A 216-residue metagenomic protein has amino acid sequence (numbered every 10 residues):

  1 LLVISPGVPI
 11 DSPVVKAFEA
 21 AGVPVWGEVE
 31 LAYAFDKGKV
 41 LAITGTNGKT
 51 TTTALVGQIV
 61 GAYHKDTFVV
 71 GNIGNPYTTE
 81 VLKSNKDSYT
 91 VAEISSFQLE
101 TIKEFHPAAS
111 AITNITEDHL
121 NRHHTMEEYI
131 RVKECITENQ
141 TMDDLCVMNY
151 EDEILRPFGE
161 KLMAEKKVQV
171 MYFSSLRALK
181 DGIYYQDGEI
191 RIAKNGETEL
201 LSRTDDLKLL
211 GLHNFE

Functional and structural regions predicted by a protein language model:
P6-Y150, I154-Q169, Y184-Y185: Phosphate-binding loop of NTP-binding sites
H124-E127, A164-E216: Adenine nucleotide phosphate-binding catalytic loops in nucleotide-utilizing enzymes
